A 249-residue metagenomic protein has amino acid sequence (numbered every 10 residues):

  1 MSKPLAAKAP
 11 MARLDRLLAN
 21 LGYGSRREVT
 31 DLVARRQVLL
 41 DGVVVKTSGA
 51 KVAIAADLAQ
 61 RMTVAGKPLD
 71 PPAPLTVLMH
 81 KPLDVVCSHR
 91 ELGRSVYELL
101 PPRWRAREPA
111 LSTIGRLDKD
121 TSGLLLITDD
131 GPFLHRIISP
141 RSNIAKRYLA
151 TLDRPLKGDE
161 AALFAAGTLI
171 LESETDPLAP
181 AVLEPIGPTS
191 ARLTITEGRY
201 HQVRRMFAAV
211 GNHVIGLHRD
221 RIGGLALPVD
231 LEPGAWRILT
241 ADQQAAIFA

Functional and structural regions predicted by a protein language model:
S2-A249: Basic, flexible Lys/Arg- and Gly-enriched helix-loop patches that mediate nucleic-acid binding at interfaces with rRNA
